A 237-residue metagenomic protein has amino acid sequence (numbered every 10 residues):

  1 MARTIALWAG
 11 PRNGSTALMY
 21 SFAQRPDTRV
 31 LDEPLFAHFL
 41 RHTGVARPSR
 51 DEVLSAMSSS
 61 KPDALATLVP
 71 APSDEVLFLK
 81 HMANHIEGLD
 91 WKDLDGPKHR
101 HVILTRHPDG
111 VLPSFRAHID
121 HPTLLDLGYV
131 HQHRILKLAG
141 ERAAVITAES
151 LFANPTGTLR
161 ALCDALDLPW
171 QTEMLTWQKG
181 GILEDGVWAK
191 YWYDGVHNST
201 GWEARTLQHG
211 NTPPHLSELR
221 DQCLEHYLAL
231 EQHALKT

Functional and structural regions predicted by a protein language model:
M1-I5, Q171-T237: PAPS-dependent sulfotransferases, especially Golgi type II membrane carbohydrate sulfotransferases
M1-S73: PAPS-dependent sulfotransferase catalytic core
S15, S58-P62, E75, L125 (+4 more regions): A structural signal for well-ordered alpha-helical scaffolds and beta->alpha junctions
A37-H38, L151, W177-Q178: Positions that flank functional sites
H38-L40, V111, G180: Generic structural signal for helix capping and beta-alpha/helix-loop junctions
A56-A64, H133-L136, H197-R205: Short, basic, helix/turn surface patches
L68-L79, H85: Alpha-helix-centered segments that form part of catalytic cores
L79-E173, V187, Y193-V196: PAPS-dependent sulfotransferase catalytic domain
